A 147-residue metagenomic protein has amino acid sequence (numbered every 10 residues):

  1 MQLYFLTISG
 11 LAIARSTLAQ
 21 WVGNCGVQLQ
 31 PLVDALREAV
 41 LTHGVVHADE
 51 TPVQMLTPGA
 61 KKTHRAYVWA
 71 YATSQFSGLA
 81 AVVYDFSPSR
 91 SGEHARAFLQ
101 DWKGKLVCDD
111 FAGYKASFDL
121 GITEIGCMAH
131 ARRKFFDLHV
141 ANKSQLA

Functional and structural regions predicted by a protein language model:
M1-A147: Catalytic center-proximal scaffold of phosphoryl-transfer enzymes
